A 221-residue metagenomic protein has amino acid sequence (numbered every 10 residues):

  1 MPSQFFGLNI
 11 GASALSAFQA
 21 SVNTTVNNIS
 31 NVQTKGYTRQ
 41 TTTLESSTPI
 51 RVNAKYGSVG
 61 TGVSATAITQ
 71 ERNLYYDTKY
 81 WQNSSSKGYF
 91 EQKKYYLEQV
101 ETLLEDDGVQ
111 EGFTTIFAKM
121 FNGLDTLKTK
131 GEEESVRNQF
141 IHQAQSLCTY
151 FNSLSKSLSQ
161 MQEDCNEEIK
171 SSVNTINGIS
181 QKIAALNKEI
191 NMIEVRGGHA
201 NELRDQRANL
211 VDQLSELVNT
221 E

Functional and structural regions predicted by a protein language model:
M1-F140, Q145, N152-S153, L158 (+3 more regions): Bacterial Type III/flagellar export signals at protein N-termini
S13, K170, N174, G198-D205: Alpha-helix capping and helix-loop boundary segments enriched in small/acidic/polar residues
L147-E194: Long, non-coiled-coil amphipathic alpha-helical linker/lever segments that couple catalytic cores to other domains
S180-E221: Conserved mid-sequence domains
